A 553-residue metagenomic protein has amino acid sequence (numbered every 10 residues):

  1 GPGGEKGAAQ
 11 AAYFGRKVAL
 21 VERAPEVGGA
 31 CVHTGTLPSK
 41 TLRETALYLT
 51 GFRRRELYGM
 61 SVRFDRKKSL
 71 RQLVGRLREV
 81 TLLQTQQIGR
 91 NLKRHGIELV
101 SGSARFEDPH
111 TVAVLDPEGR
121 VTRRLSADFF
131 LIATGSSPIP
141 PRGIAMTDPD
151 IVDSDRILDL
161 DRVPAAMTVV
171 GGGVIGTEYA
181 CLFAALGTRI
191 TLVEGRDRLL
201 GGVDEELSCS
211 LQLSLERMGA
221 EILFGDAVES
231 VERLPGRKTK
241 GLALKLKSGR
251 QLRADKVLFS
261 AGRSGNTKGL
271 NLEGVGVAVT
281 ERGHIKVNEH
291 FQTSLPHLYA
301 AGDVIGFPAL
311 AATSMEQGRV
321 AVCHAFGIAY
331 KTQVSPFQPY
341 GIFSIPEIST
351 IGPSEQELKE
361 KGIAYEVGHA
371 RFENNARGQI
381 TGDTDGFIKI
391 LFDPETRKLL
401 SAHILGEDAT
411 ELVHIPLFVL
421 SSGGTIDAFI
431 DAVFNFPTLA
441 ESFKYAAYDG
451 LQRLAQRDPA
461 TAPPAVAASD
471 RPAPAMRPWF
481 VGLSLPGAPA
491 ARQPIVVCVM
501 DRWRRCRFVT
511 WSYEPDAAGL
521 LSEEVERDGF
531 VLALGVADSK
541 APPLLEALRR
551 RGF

Functional and structural regions predicted by a protein language model:
G1-G3, P25, V170-G173, D303 (+1 more regions): Glycine-rich Rossmann-fold phosphate-binding loop(s) that bind the pyrophosphate of adenine dinucleotide cofactors
P2-G3, G7-A24, A30-V32, L37 (+3 more regions): Flexible, glycine-rich terminal cap/loop adjacent to redox cofactors in electron-transfer oxidoreductases
Q10-V163, R196-L200, E205-C209, L213-M218 (+5 more regions): Glycine-rich flavin
T36, I132-R189, V193, M218-I222 (+2 more regions): Glycine-rich dinucleotide-binding loop and its adjacent helix/turn
A104, R124-G135, V169-V170, I190 (+4 more regions): Short hydrophobic core segments
T147-P164, Q251-A329, E411, I415 (+1 more regions): FAD-site-proximal beta/loop scaffold in flavoenzymes
A460, P464-P486: ATPase catalytic-site recognition across NTP-hydrolyzing enzymes
R502-F553: Mg2+-dependent endonuclease catalytic cores in nucleic-acid-processing enzymes, primarily RNase H-like
